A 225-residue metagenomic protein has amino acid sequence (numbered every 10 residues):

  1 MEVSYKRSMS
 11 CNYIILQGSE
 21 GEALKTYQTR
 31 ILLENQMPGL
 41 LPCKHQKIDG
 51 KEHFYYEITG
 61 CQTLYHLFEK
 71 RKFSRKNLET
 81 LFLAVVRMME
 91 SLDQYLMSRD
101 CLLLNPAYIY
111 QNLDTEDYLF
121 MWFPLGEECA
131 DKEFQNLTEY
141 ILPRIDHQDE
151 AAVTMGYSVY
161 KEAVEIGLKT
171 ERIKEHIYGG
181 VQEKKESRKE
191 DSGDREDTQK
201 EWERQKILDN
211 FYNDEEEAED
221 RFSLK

Functional and structural regions predicted by a protein language model:
E2-F82: Conserved structural core of kinase catalytic domains
Q28-Q36, K70-R99, Q135-D146: Conserved kinase catalytic-core helix
Q46, Y110-N112: Well-ordered beta-strand positions
I48, E52, Y95-D100: Catalytic core regions of nucleotide second-messenger enzymes
T59, A107, F123: Structured beta-strand/turn binding interfaces of compact recognition modules in eukaryotic regulators
D100, N112-K189, G193-E215, L224: C-lobe/activation-segment region of protein kinase-like
L102, A107-I109: Hydrophobic residue at the +6 position relative to the catalytic HRD Asp in the kinase catalytic loop
D220-R221: Long, low-complexity intrinsically disordered regions in eukaryotic nuclear regulators
